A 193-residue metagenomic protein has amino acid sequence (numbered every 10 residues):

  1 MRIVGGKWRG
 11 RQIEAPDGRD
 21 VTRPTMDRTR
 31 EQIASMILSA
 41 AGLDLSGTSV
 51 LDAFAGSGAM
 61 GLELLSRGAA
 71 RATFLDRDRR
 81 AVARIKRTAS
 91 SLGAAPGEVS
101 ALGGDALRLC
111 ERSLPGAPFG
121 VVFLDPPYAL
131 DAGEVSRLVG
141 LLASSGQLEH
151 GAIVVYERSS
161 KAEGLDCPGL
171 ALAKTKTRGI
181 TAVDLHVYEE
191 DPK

Functional and structural regions predicted by a protein language model:
M1-K193: Class I S-adenosyl-L-methionine-dependent methyltransferase catalytic core
